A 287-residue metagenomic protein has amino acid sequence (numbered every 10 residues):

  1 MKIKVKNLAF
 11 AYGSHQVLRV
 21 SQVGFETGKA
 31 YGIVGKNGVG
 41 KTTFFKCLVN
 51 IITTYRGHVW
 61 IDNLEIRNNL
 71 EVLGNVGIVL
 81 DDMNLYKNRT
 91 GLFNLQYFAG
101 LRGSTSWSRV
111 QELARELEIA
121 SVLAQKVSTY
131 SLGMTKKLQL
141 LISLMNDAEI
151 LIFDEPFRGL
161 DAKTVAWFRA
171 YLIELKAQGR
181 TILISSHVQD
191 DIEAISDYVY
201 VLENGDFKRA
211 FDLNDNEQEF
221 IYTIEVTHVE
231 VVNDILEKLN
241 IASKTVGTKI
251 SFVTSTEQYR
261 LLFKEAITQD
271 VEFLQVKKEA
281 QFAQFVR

Functional and structural regions predicted by a protein language model:
M1-S21: A short, flexible loop at the N-terminus of ABC-type nucleotide-binding domains that lies
V34-K36: The feature captures the beta-strand-to-loop junction immediately N-terminal to the Walker
V49: Helix-to-loop junction immediately C-terminal to a conserved catalytic motif
G57-V72: Conserved ABC transporter NBD signature motif
Q96, W107-V122: Conserved ABC ATPase "signature" region
L151-E155: Catalytic Walker B motif of ABC-type/P-loop ATPase nucleotide-binding domains
R169-I250: ABC transporter nucleotide-binding domain
S251-R287: C-terminal coupling/interaction segments
